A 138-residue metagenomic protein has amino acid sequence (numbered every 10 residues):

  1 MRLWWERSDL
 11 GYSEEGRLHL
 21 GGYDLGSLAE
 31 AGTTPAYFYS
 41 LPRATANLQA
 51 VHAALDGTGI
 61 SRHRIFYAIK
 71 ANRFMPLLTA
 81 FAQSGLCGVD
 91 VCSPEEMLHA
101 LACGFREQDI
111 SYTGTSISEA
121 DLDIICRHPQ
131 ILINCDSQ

Functional and structural regions predicted by a protein language model:
M1-L132, Q138: A charged N-terminal "starter" segment
